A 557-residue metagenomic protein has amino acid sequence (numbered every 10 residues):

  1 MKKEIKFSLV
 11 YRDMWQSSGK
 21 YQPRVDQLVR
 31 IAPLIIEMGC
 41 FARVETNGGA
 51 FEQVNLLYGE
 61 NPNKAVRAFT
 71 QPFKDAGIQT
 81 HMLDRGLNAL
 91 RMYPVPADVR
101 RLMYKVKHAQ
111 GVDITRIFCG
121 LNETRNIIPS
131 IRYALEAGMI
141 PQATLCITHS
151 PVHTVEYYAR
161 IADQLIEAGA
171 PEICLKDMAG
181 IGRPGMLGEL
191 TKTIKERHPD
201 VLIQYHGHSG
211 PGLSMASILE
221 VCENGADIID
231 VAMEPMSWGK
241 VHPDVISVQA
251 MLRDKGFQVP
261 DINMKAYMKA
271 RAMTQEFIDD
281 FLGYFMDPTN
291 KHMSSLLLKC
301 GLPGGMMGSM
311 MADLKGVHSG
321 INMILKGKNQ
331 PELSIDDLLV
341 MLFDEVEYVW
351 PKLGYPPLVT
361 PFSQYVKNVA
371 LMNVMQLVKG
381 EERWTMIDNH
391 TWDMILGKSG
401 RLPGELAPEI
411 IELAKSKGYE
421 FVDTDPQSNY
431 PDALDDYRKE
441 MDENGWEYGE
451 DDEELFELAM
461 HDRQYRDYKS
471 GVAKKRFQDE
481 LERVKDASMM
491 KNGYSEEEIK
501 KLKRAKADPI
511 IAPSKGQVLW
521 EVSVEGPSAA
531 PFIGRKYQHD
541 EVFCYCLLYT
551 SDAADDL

Functional and structural regions predicted by a protein language model:
K2-K20, A76-R91, E136-H149, I194: N-terminal small/glycine-rich loop or linker at the start of catalytic domains across soluble metabolic enzymes
E4-L9, P260-C544: A mid-to-C-terminal "edge-of-domain" accessory segment
K6-L9, A42-T46, I78-R85, T115-R116 (+4 more regions): Hydrophobic faces of well-ordered beta-strands that scaffold small-molecule active sites in alpha/beta enzyme cores
G48-S130, C146-Y158: Active-site beta->alpha loop and helix N-cap motifs at the rims of alpha/beta catalytic domains
L57-M82, R132-A143, G188-Y205, D254-G256: Alpha-helix-loop-beta-strand connector modules within alpha/beta enzyme cores
G59-N63, L121-A137, V152-V155, G180-I194 (+1 more regions): Active-site-adjacent beta->alpha loops and helix N-cap segments on the catalytic face of soluble alpha/beta enzymes
R160, G212-N224: Catalytic cores of alpha/beta
Y549-A554: Conserved small/polar residues in nucleotide/adenosyl-binding loops
